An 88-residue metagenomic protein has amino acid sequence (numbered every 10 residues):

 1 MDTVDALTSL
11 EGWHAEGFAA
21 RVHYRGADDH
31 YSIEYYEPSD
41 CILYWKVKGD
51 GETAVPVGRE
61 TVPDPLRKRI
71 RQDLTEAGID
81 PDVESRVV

Functional and structural regions predicted by a protein language model:
M1-V88: Acidic, polar-rich N-terminal leader regions of halophilic archaeal proteins
